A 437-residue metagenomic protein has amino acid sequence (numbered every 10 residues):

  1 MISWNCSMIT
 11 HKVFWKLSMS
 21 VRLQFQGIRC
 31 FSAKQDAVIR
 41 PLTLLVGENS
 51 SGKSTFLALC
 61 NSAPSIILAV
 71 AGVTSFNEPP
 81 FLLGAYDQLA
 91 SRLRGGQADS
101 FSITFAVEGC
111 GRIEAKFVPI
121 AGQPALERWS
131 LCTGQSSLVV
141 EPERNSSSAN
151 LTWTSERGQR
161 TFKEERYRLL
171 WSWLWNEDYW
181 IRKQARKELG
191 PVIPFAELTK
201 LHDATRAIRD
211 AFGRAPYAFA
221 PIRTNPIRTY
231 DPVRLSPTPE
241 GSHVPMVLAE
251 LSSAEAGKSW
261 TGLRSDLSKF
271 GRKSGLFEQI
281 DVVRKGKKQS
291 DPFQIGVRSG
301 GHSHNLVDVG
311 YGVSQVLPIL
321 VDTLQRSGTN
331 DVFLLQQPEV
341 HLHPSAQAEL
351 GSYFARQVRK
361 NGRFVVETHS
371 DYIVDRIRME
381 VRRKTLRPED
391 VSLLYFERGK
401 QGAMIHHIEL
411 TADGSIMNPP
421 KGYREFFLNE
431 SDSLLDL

Functional and structural regions predicted by a protein language model:
S3-S18, R22-Q24, I67-V316, D322 (+2 more regions): Phosphate-coordinating catalytic segments in nucleotide- and nucleic-acid-processing enzymes
W4-S18, A348-L437: C-terminal lobe/lid and adjacent interdomain/linker elements of RecA-like ASCE P-loop ATPase modules
Q26-D36: Pre-Walker A adenine-sensing motif
K34-I39, E114, S303-N305, H407: Well-ordered beta-strand positions in beta-sheet-rich domains
K34-R40, Q325-T329, V358: Phosphate-binding P-loop
P41-G84, C110, Y230, G310-D322 (+2 more regions): Phosphate-binding glycine-rich loops of NTP-binding sites
L335-P338: Walker B catalytic motif
